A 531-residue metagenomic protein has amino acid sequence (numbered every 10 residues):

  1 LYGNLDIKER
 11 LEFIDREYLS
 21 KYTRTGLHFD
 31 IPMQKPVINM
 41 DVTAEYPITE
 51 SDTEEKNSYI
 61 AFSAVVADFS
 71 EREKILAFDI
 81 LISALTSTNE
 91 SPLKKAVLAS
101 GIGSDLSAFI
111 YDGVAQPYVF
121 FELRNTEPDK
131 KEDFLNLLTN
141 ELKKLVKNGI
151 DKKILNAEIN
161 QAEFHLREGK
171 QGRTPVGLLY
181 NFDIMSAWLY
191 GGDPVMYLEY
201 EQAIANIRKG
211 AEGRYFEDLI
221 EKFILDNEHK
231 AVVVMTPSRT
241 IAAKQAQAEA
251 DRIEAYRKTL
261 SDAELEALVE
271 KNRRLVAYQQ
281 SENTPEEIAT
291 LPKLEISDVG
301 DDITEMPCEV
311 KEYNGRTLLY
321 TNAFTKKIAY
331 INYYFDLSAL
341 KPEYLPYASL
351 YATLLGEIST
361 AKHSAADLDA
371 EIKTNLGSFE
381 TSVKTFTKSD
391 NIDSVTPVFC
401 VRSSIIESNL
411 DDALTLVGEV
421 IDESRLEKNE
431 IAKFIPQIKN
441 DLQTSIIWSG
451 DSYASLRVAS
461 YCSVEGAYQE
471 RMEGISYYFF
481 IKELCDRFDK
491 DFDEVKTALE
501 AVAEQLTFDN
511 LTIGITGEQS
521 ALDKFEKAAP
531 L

Functional and structural regions predicted by a protein language model:
L1-P36, T53-E71, S83, N89-D298 (+1 more regions): Charge-rich, well-structured scaffold segments of protease-associated domains
N39-A44: Acyltransferase
E45-P47, L178: Aromatic/basic-lined ligand-recognition segments that form π-stacking hydrophobic pockets flanked by Lys/Arg to engage
D52-A61, F69-E73, I303-P346: Active-site-adjacent "gating/activation" loops or surface patches in catalytic cores
E73-L85, K326-E371, T415-V417: Active/ligand-binding-proximal structured segments within catalytic/core domains that scaffold catalytic residues
D193-P194, L318, A323-F324, Y330-I331 (+5 more regions): Short leucine-rich amphipathic alpha-helices used at interfaces
L294-I296, I303-V310, S349-L355: Catalytic nucleotidyl-transfer cores of nucleotide-processing enzymes
